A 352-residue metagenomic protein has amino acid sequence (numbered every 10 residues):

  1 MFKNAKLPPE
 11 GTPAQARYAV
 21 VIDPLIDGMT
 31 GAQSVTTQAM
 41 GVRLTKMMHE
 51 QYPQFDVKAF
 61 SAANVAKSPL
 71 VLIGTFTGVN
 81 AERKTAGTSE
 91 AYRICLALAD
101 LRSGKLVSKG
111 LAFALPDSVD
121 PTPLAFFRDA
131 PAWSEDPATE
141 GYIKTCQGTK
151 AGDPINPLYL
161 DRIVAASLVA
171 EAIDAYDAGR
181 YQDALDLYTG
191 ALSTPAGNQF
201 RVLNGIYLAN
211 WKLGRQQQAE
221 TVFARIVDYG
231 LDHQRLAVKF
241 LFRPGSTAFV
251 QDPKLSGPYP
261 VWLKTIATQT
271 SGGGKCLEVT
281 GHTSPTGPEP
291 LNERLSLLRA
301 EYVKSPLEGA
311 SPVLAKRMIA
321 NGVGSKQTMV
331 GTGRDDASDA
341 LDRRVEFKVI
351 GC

Functional and structural regions predicted by a protein language model:
M1-P13, T247-T280, S305-G309, F347-C352: Periplasmic peptidoglycan-binding/anchoring modules of Gram-negative envelope and division proteins
M1-Q15, L101-G190: C-terminal/domain-edge helix-coil "capping" segments
M1-V42, K150-A165, A170-E171, A224-V227 (+3 more regions): A structural "domain/chain start" motif
Q15-G31, L236-S246, L263-A300, M318-G331: Short, surface-exposed beta-strand segments enriched in small/polar/acidic residues
A19-L25, E50, F55-A99, G104: A short, hydrophobic beta-strand-centered structural micro-motif
G31-L44, Q217, V250-K254, H282-C352: Periplasmic OmpA-like peptidoglycan-binding domain that tethers envelope proteins to the cell wall
P123, V169, F200-G205, A237: Alpha-solenoid helical repeat scaffolds
